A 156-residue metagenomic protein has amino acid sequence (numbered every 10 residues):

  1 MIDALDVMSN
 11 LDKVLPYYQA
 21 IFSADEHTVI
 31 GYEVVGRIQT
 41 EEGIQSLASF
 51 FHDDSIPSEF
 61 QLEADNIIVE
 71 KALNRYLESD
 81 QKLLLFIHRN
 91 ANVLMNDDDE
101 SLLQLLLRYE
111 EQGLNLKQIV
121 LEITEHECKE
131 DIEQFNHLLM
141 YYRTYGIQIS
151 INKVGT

Functional and structural regions predicted by a protein language model:
I2-G113: Bacterial c-di-GMP phosphodiesterase EAL domain
Y109-T156: The catalytic core of metal-dependent phosphodiesterases that act on cyclic dinucleotides
